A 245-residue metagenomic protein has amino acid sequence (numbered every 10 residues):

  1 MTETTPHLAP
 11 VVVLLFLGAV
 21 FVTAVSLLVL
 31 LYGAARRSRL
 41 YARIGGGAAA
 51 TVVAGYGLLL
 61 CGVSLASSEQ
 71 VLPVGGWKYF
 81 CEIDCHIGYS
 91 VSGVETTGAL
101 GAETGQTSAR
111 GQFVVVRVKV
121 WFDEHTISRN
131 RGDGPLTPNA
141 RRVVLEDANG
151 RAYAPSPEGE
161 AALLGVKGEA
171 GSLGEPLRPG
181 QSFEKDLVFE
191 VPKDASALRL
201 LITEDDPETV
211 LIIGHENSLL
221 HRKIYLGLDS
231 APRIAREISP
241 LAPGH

Functional and structural regions predicted by a protein language model:
T2-A66, A148-N149, P155-S156, G165-H245: Surface-exposed edge beta-strand/loop patches
E69-A109: Low-complexity, acidic Ser/Thr/Pro/Gly-rich terminal tails and inter-domain linkers that flank the onset of structured
I87, V114-V116, F183: Hydrophobic core residues within well-ordered beta-strands of beta-rich domains
T96-L100, W121-R129, D194-S196: Primarily extracytoplasmic ectodomains and periplasmic/lumenal surface modules that are beta-strand-rich
T97-V115, S128-G134, G174-R178: Short, solvent-exposed beta-strand/turn "edge" segments of beta-rich domains on protein surfaces
A109-T126, N139-R142: A short beta-strand signature
T126-R141, A154-P157, A197-L201: Short, hydrophobic/aromatic beta-strand segments
